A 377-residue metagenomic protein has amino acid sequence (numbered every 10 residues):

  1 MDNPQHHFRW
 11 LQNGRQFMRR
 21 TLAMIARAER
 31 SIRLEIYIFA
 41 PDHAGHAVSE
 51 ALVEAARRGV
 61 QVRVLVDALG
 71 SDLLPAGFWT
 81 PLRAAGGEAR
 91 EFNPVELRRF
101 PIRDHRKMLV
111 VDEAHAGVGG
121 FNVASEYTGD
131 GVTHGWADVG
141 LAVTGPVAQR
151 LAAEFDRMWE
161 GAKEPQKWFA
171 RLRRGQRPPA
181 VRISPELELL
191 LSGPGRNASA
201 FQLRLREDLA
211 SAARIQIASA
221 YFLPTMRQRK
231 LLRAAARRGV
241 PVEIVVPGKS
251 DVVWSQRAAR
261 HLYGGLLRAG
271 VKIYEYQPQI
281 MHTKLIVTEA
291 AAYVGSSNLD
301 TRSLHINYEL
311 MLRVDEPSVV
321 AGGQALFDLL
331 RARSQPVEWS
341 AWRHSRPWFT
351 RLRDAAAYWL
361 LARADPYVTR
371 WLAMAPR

Functional and structural regions predicted by a protein language model:
M1-R377: Charged, low-complexity intrinsically disordered terminal segments
